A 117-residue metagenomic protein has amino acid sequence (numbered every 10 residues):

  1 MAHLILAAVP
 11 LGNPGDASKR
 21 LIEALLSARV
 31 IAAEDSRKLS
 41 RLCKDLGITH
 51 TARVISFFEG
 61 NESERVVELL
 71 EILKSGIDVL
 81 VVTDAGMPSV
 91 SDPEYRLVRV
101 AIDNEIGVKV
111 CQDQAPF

Functional and structural regions predicted by a protein language model:
M1-G60: Glycine-rich, flexible N-terminal cofactor/catalytic loop recognition
P10, E59-E62, G86-M87, D113-Q114: Short beta->alpha junction loops/turns
D16, L42-C43, V66, V90-P93: Short glycine-/acidic-enriched loop or helix-start segments at secondary-structure transitions that form or flank
R20-I22, D45-I48, L69-E71, P93-V98: Short, glycine/charged-enriched secondary-structure capping and boundary segments
R37-K38, E64, A115-P116: Short alpha-helical
G60-L70: Glycine-rich, highly charged phosphate/nucleotide-binding loops
K74-F117: Short glycine-cluster motifs
